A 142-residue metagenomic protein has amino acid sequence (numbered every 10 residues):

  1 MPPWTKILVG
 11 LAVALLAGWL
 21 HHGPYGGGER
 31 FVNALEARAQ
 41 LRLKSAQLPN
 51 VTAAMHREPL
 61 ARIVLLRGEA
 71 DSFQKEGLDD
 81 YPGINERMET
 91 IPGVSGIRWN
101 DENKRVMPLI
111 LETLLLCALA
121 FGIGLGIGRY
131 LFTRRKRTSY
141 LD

Functional and structural regions predicted by a protein language model:
M1-L20, E112-G124: Hydrophobic membrane-targeting and insertion signals
K6-P59: Membrane-proximal low-complexity regions enriched in glycine and acidic/polar residues
I7, A120-D142: Juxtamembrane interface at the cytosolic side of transmembrane helices
Y25, A70-Q74, R105: Short histidine/acidic/glycine/proline-rich micro-motifs that form metal- and phosphate-coordinating active-site loops
A34-Q47, Q74-I97: Short, non-transmembrane amphipathic alpha-helical segments
R62-A70: Short, aliphatic-rich beta-strand segments
P92-L115: Short, aromatic-rich amphipathic segments at membrane interfaces that lie adjacent to a transmembrane helix or signal
